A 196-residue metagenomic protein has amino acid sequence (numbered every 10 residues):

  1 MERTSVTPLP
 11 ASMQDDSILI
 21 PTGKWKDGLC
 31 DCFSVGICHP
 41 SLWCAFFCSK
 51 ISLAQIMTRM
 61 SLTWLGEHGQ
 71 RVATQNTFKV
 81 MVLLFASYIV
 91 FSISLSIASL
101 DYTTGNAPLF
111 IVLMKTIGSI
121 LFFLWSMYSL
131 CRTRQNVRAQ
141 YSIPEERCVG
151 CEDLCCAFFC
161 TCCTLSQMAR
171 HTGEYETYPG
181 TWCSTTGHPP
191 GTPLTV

Functional and structural regions predicted by a protein language model:
M1-V196: Intracellular leaflet-associated regions of eukaryotic membrane-associated proteins
